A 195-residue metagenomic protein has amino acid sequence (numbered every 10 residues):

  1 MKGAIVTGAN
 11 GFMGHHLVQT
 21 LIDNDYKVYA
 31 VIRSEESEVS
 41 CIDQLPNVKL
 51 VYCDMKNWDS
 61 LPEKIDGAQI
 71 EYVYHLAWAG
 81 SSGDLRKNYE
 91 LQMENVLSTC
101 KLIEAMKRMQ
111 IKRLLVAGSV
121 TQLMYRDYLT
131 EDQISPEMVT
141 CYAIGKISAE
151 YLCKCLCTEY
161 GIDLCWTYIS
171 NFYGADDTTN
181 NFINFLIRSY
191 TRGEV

Functional and structural regions predicted by a protein language model:
A4-N24: N-terminal Rossmann NAD(P)H-binding glycine-rich loop of SDR-like oxidoreductase domains
T7, V31, V73-A79, L114-V120 (+1 more regions): SDR active-site strand-loop-helix element
V31-E36, M55: N-terminal Rossmann-fold cofactor-binding loop
Y52-E94: NAD(P)H-binding glycine-rich loop region in Rossmannoid oxidoreductase-like domains and their noncatalytic homologs
K56, Y72, E90-K101, P136 (+2 more regions): Glycine-rich NAD(P)-binding loop of the Rossmann-fold in SDR/ketoreductase-type enzymes
H75, C100-C141: Conserved Rossmann-fold NAD(P)-dependent oxidoreductase catalytic core, especially the SDR/UDP-sugar
G83-E90, Y125-L129, T178: Conserved catalytic-core motifs of eukaryotic protein kinase domains, centered on the activation segment
Y128, C141, Y151-V195: NAD(P)-dependent short-chain dehydrogenase/reductase
